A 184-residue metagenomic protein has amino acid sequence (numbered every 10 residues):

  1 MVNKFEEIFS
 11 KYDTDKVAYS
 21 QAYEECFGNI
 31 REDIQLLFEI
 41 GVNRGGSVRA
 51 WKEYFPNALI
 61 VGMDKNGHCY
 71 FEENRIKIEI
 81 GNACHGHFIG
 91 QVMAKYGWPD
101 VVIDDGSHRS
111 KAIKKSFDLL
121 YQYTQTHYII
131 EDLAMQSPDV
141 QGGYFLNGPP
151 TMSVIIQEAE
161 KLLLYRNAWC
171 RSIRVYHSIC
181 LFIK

Functional and structural regions predicted by a protein language model:
M1-V102, S107-I130, A134-K184: A short alpha-helical cap/connector motif
